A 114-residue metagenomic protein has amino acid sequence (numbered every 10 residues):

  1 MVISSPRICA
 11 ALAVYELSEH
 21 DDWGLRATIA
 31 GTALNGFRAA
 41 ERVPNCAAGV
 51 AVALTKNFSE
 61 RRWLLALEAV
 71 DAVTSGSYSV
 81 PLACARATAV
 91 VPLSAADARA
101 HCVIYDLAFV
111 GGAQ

Functional and structural regions predicted by a protein language model:
V2-Q114: Bacterial extracytoplasmic/cell-wall-associated proteins, especially those involved in peptidoglycan
